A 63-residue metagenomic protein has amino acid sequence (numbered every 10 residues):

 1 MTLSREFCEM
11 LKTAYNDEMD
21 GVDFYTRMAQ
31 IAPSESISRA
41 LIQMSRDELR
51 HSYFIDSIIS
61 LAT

Functional and structural regions predicted by a protein language model:
M1-T63: Non-heme di-metal
